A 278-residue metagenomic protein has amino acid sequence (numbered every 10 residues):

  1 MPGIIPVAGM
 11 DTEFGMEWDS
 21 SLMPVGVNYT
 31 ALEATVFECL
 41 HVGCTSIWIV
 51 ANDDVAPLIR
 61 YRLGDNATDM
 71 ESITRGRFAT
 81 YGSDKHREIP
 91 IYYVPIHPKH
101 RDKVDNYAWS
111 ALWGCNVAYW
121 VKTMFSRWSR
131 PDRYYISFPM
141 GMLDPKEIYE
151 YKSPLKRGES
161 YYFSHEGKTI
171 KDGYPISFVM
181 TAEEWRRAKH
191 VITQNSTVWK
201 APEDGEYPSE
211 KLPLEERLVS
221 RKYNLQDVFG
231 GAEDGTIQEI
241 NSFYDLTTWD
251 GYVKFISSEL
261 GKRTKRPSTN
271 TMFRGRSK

Functional and structural regions predicted by a protein language model:
M1-V25, Y29, A34, L40-S46 (+2 more regions): N-terminal nucleotide-binding beta1-loop-alpha1 segment
G3-I5, W48-I49, Y134-S137: Structural beta-sheet core signal
E13, V55-Y61: Short, charged/polar "capping" segments at the starts of alpha-helices and the immediately preceding loops
N28, A51-V55: Residues in the short beta-alpha loop(s) of Rossmann-like NAD(P)-binding domains
I47-N52, S164: Short internal beta-strands
I59-E71, E150-Y151: Short, aromatic/basic amphipathic alpha-helical patches
D69, G76-Q194: Conserved beta-loop-beta/alpha segment of the NTase-like Rossmann-fold superfamily that binds/positions NTPs
S126-R130, L143-K156, G167-K278: Catalytic-core segments of class I nucleotidyltransferases/pyrophosphorylases that form NMP-activated intermediates
